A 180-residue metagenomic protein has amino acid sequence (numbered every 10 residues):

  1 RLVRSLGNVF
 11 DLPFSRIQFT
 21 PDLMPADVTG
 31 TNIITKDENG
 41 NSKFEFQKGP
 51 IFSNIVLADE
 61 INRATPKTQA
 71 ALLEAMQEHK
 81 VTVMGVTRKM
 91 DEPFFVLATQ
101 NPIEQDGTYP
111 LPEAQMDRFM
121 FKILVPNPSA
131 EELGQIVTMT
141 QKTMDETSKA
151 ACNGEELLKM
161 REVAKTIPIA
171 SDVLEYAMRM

Functional and structural regions predicted by a protein language model:
R1, K67, A71: Conserved Walker
R1-T20: Walker A/P-loop
L12, M24-G40: Conserved NTP-binding/hydrolysis module of P-loop NTPases
F19, P25, T68-Q69: Beta-to-alpha transition at the N-cap of a short helix in the ABC ATPase nucleotide-binding domain, specifically
T35-G40, A64, T68, M76-I169: Canonical AAA+ ATPase core
T35-L57: Conserved alpha-helical scaffold flanking the Walker A/P-loop in AAA+ ATPase domains
D59-E60, A71: Walker B catalytic acidic pair
K159-E162, E175-R179: C-terminal helical "lid" of AAA+/P-loop NTPase domains
